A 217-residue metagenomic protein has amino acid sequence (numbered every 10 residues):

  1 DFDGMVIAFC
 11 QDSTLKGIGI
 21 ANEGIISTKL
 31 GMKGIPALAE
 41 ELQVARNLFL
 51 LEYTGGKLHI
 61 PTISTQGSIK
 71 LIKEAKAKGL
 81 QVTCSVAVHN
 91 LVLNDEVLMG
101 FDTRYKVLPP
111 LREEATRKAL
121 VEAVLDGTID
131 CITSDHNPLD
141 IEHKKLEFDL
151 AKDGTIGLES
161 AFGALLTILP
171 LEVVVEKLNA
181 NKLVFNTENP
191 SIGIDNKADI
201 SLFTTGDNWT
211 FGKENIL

Functional and structural regions predicted by a protein language model:
D1-I132: Histidine/acidic residue-rich metal-binding segments in metalloenzymes
L15, I141, T210: Short glycine-rich, flexible loops that bind phosphorylated cofactors or substrates
K16, E114, K118, T155-G157 (+2 more regions): Residue-level detector of solvent-exposed, low-hydrophobicity positions
K29-G55, R104, A123-L125, C131-I132 (+1 more regions): His/Asp/Glu-enriched, well-ordered alpha-helical/loop segment that forms or immediately abuts the divalent-metal
I72-K73, K144-K145, E214-N215: Short amphipathic alpha-helical segments
D102, F148, W209-L217: Short, surface-exposed loop/helix-turn segments at secondary-structure junctions that function as lids/hinges flanking
T204-N208: Short, charged beta-turn/beta-strand-edge "cap" motif at the junction between a beta-strand and an adjacent loop
